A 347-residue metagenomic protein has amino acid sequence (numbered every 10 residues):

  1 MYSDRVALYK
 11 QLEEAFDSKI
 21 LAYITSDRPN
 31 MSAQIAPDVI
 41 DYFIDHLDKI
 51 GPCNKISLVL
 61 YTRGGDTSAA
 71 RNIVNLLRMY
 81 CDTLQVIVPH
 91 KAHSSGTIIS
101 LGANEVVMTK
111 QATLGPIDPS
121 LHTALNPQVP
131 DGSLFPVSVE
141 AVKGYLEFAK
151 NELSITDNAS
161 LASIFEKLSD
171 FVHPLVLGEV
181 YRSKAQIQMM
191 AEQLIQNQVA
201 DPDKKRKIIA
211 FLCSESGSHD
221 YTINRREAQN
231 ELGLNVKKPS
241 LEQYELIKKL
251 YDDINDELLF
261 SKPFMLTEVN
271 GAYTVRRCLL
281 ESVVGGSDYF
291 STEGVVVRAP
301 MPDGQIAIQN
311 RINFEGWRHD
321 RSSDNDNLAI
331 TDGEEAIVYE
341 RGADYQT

Functional and structural regions predicted by a protein language model:
M1-T347: Terminal-region recognition feature
